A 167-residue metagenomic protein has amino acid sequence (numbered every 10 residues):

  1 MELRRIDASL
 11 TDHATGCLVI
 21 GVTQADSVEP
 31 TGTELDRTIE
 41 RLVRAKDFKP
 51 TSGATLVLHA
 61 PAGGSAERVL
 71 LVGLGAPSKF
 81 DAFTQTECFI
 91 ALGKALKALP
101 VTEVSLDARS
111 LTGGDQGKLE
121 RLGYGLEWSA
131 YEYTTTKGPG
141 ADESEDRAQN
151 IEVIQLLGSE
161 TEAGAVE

Functional and structural regions predicted by a protein language model:
M1-E167: Short amphipathic alpha-helical segment within the helicase RecA-like ATPase core that mediates nucleic-acid
